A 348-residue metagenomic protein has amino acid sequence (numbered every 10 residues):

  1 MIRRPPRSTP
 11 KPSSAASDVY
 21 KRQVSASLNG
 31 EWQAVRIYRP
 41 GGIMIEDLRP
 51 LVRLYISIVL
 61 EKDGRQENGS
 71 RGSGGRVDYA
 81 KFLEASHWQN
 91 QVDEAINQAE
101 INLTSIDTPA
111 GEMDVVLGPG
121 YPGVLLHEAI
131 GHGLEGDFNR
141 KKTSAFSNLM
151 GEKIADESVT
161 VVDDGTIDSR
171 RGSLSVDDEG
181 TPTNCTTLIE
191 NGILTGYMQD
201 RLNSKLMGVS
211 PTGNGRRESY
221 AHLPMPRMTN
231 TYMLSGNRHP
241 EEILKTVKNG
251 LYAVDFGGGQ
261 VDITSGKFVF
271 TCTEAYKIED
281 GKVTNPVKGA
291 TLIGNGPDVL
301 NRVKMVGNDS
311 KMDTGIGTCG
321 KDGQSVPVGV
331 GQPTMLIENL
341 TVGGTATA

Functional and structural regions predicted by a protein language model:
R3, S13-A348: N-terminal small-residue-enriched
P6-T9: Glycine-rich, basic loop-to-helix element that forms the pyrophosphate-binding segment of sugar-nucleotide handling
